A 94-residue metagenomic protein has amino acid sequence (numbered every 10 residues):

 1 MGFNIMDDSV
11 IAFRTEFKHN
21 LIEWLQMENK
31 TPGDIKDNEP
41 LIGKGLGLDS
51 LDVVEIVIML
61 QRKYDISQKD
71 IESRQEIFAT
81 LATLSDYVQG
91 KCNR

Functional and structural regions predicted by a protein language model:
G2-G33, D86-R94: Thiotemplate assembly-line natural product biosynthesis machinery
K36-D49, I71-T80: Glycine-rich loop motifs involved in handling phospho/adenylate chemistry
D52-I77: Phosphopantetheinylated carrier protein domains
Q68-C92: Charged low-complexity stretches with an acidic bias
